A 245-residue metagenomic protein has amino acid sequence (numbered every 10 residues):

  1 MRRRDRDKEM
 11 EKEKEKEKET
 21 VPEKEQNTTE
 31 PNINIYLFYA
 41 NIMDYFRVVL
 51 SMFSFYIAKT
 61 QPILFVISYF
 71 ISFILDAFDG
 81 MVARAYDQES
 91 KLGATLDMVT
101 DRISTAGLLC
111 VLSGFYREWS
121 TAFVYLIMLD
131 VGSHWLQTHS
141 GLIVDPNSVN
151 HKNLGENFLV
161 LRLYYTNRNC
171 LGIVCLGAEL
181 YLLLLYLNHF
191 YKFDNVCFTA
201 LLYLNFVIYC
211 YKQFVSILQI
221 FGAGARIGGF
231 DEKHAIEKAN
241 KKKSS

Functional and structural regions predicted by a protein language model:
M1-Y39, V66, G141-S245: C-terminal membrane-associated helical module and adjoining short loops/tails
E9, E15-E19, V48, G80-A83 (+5 more regions): A generic signature of intrinsically disordered, low-complexity regions enriched in glycine/proline and charged/polar
N41-T95, T105-V131, L201-I208: Membrane-embedded alpha-helical segments that form the functional core of polytopic membrane enzymes, especially those
D44-M52, T100-L109, H134, N169-H189: Core segments of transmembrane alpha-helices that mediate helix-helix packing or line hydrophobic substrate/ligand
V49-T60, F78-M81, C110-G114, G132-I143 (+3 more regions): Structural signature of transmembrane alpha-helix termini at the membrane-water interface
L96-D101, L112, N147, A225 (+1 more regions): Compositionally biased, low-hydrophobicity segments enriched in charged and small polar residues
V99, G132, E156-V160: Hydrophobic alpha-helical segments of integral membrane proteins, encompassing both true transmembrane helices
